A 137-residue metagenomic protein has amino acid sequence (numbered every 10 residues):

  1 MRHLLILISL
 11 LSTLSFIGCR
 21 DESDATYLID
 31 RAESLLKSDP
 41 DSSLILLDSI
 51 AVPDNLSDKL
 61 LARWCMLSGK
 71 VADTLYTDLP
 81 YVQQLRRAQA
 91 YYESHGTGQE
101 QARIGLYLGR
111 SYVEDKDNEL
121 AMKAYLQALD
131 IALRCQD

Functional and structural regions predicted by a protein language model:
M1-L4: Positively charged n-region of N-terminal signal peptides that target proteins for export
I6-L10, G18-D137: A "functional boundary" signal
